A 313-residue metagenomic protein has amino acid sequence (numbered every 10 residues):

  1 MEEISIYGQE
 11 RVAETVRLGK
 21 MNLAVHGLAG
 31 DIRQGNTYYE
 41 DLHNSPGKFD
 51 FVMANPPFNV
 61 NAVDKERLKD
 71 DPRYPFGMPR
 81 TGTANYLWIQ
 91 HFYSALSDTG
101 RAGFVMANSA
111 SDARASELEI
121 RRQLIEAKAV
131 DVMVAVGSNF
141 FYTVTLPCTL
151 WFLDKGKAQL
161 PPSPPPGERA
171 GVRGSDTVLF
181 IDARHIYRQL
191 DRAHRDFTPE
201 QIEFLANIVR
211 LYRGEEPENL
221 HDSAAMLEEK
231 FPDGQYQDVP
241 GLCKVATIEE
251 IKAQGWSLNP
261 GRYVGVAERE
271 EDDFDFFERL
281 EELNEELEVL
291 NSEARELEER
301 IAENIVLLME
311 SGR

Functional and structural regions predicted by a protein language model:
M1-S5: Conserved S-adenosyl-L-methionine
I6-E10: Conserved SAM-binding motif I beta-strand of class I
R11-G47: S-adenosyl-L-methionine
E40, P46-L160, G174-R313: A conserved structural/catalytic subdomain of Rossmann-like adenosyl-cofactor enzymes
S163-P164: Serine residues within intrinsically disordered or low-complexity segments
E168-R169: Glycine-biased, low-complexity coil/linker segments
